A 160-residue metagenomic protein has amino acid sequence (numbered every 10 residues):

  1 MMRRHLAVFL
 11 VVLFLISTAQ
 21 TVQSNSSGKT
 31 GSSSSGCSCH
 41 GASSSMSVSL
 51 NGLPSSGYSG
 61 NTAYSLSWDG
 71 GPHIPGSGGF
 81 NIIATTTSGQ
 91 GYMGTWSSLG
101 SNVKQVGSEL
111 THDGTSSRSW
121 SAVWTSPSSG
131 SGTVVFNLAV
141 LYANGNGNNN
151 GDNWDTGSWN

Functional and structural regions predicted by a protein language model:
M1-R3: N-terminal secretory signal peptides that target proteins for export/translocation
H5-A7, I16-N160: Sequence context surrounding c-type heme c attachment/ligation sites in exported
V12-L13: Polytopic transmembrane helical bundles with strong interfacial aromatic enrichment
